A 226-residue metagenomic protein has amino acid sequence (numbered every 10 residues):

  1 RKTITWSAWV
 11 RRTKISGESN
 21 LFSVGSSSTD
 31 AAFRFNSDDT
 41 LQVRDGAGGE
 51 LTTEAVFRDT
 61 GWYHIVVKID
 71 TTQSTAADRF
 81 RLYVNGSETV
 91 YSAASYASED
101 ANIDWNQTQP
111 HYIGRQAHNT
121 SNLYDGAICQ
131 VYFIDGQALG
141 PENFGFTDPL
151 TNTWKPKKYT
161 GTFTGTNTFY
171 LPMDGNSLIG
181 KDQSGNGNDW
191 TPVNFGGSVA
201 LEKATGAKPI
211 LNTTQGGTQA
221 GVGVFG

Functional and structural regions predicted by a protein language model:
R1-Q42, Q73-A76, Q137-E142: Extracellular glycan-recognition modules
R1-T3, G49-F57, Q116-T120, K155-T162: Short surface loop/edge beta-strand patches of beta-sandwich-type extracellular domains that form ligand-contact sites
W6-K14, I65-V67, I113, I128-F133 (+2 more regions): Short hydrophobic/aromatic patches on beta-strands that form ligand-binding or substrate-lining surfaces
A8, T60-T71, L82: Short tryptophan-centered beta-strand motifs in secreted/extracellular beta-sheet-rich domains of glycan-recognition
Q42-H64: Short, aromatic/His-centered strand-loop micro-motif at the edge of beta-sheets
A47-G49, D104-I128: Extracellular glycan-interaction patches encoded by glycine-rich segments
S74-A76, A93-S95, A127-I210, T214-G217: Extended recognition patches within non-cytosolic domains
A77-F80, V84-Q109, N152-W154: Short, solvent-exposed beta-strand-to-loop segments that form ligand-recognition rims of beta-rich domains
